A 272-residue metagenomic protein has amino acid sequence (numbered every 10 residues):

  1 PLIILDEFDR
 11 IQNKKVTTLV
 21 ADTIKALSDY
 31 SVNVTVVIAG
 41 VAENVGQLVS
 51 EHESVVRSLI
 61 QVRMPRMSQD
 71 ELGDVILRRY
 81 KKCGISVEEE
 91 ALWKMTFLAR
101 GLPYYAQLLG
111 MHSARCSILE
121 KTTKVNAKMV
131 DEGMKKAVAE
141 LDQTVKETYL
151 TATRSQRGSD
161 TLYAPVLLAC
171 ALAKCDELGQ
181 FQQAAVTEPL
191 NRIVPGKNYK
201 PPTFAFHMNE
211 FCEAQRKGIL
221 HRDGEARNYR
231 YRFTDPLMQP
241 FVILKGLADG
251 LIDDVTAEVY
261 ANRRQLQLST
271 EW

Functional and structural regions predicted by a protein language model:
P1-N44, S50-E53: Conserved Walker B catalytic segment
R10, V41-G46, S68-L72, S113 (+1 more regions): Conserved nucleotide-binding/hydrolysis micro-motifs of P-loop NTPases
S50-R66: A short helix-turn-beta junction within AAA+ P-loop NTPase domains corresponding to the substrate/partner-engaging
M64-L92, R100-L109: Conserved small helical "lid"/interfacial subdomain of P-loop NTPases
I76-K81, K94, L119-A127: Phosphate-sensing "switch" segment of ASCE/P-loop ATPases
G101, H112-V125, A173-D176: AAA+ ATPase "lid" subdomain C-terminal helix
R115-D142: Conserved C-terminal helix/linker of AAA+ ATPases
V138-W272: C-terminal leucine-rich, beta-strand-based interaction scaffolds used for sensing/assembly
